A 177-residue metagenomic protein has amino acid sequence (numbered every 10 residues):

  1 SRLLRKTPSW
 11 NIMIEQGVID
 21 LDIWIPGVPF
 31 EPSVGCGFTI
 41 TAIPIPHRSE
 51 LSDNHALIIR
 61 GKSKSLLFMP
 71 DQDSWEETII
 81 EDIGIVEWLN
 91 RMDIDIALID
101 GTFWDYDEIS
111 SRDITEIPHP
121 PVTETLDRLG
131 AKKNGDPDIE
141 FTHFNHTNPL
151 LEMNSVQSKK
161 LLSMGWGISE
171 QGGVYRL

Functional and structural regions predicted by a protein language model:
S1-D20: Active-site HxH/HxHxD metal-binding segment of metal-dependent hydrolases
T7-I12, I25-P32, M153-Q157: Intrinsically disordered, low-complexity boundary segments flanking structured domains
P8-I12, A131, V174: Hydrophobic transmembrane signal anchors and adjacent membrane-proximal interface regions, especially in viral
M13-G17, A56, N134-D136: Short helix-terminating capping/connector loops at secondary-structure junctions
I14-G17, S33-G35, L161: A generic structural signal for short, non-catalytic loop/turn and secondary-structure boundary residues
V18-D22, T39-I40, S163-I168: Active-site regions of enzymes building and remodeling cell-envelope glycoconjugates
I23-N90, Q171-L177: Core dinuclear metal-dependent hydrolase active-site scaffold
S65, D73-G173: Cap/insert and terminal regions of metallo-dependent hydrolase folds
